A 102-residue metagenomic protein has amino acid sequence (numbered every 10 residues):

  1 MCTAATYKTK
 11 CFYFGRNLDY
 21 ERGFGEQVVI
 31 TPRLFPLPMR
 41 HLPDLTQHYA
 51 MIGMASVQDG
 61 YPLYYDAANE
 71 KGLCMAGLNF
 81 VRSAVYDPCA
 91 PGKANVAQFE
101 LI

Functional and structural regions predicted by a protein language model:
M1-A94: A contiguous strand-loop segment
